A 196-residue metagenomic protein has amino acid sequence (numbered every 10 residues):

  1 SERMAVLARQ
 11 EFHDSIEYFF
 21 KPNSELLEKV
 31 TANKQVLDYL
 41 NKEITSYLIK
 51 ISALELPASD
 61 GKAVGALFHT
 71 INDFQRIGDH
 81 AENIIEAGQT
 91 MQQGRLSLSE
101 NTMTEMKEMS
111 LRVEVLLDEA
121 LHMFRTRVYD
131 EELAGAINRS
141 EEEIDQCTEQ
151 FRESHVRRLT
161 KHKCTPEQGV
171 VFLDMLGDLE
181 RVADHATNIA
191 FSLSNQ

Functional and structural regions predicted by a protein language model:
S1-Q196: Cytosolic, long alpha-helical scaffolding segments
